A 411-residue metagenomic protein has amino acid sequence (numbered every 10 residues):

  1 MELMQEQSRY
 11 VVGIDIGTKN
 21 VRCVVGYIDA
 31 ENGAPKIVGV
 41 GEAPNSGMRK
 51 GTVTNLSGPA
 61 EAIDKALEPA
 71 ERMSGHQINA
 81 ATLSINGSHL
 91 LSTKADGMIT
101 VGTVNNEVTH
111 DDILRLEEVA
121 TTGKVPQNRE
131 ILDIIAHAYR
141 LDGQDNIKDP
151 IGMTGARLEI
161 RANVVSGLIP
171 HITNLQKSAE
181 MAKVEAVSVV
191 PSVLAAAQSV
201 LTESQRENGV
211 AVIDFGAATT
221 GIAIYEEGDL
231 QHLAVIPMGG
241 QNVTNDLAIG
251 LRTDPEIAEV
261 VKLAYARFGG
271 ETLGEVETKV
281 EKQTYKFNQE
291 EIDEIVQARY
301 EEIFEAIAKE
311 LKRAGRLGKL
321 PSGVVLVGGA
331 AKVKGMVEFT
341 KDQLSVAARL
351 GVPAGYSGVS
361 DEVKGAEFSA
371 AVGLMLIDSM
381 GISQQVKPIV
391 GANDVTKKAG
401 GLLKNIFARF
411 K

Functional and structural regions predicted by a protein language model:
M1-N20, V24-V212, D229-Q231, G240 (+6 more regions): Nucleotide/phosphate-binding catalytic cleft detector across ATP-hydrolyzing and phosphate-transferring enzymes
D15, D214, V235, V327-G329: Small/polar loops that bind or transfer phosphate-bearing groups
N86, G167, A266-G269, K319-Q343: Glycine-rich phosphate-binding loops at beta-strand->alpha-helix junctions
A182, L251, Q343-L344: Short, structured coil segments at secondary-structure junctions
N208-I249: Glycine-rich phosphate-binding loop of actin/hexokinase-like ATP-binding domains
E290-E302: Glycine-rich phosphate-binding "P-loop"
M336-S357, E362-V363: Catalytic phosphate/nucleotide-handling subdomain of diverse soluble enzymes
